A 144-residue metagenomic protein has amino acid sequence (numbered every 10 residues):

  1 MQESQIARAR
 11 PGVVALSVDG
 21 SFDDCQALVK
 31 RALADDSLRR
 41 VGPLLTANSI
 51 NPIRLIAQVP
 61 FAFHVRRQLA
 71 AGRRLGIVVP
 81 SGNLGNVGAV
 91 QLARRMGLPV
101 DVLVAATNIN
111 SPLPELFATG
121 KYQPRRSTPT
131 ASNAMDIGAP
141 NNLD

Functional and structural regions predicted by a protein language model:
M1-D144: PLP-dependent amino-acid enzyme catalytic core
